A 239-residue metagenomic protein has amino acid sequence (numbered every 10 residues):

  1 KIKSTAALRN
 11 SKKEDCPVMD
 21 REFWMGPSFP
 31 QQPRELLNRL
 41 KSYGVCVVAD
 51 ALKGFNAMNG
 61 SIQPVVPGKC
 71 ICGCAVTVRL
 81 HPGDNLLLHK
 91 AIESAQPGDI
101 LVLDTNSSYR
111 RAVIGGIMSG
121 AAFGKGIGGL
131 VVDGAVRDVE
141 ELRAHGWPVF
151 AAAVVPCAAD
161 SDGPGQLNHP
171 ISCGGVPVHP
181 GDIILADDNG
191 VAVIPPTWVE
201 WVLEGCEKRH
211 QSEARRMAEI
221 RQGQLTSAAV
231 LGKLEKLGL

Functional and structural regions predicted by a protein language model:
K1-V18: Short, Lys/Arg-enriched N-terminal segments with co-localized hydrophobic residues within the first ~10-30 amino acids
C16-P180, I194-L239: Feature captures the catalytic cores and cofactor-binding loops of soluble hydro-lyases/lyases that act on carboxylate
I183-A186: Acidic and generally charged, gly/proline-rich low-complexity regions
G190-A192: Channel- or pocket-lining gating/hinge segments that regulate access to a cavity or pore
